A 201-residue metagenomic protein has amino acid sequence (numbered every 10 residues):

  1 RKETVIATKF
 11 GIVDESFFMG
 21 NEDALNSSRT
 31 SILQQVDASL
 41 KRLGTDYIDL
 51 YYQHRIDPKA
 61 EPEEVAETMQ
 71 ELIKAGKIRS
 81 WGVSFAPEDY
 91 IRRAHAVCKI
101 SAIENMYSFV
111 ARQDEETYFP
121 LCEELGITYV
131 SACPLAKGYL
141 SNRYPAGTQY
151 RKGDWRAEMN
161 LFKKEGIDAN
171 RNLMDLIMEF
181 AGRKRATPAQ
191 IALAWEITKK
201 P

Functional and structural regions predicted by a protein language model:
R1-T8: N-terminal binding-site loop/beta-alpha segment at the start of enzyme catalytic domains that lines or forms
K2, A75-G76, L125, K184: Helix C-cap/helix->beta junction micro-motif
I6, S39, I48, E61 (+6 more regions): Conserved, mostly hydrophobic/aromatic
F10-I12, P87, Y107-A111, C133-L140 (+1 more regions): Glycine-rich beta-alpha junction loops
E15-Q113, T117: Glycine/proline-rich, positively charged, aromatic-decorated active-site loop/lid region on the catalytic face
I73, P134, K163-P201: Conserved short secondary-structure transition element at the edge of the structured enzyme core that lines
K77, H95-A102, L121-V130, K200-P201: Glycine-enriched alpha-helix->loop->beta-strand junction motifs that scaffold or abut catalytic
D114-D154, T187: Aromatic-lined glycan-binding groove of carbohydrate-active enzymes
